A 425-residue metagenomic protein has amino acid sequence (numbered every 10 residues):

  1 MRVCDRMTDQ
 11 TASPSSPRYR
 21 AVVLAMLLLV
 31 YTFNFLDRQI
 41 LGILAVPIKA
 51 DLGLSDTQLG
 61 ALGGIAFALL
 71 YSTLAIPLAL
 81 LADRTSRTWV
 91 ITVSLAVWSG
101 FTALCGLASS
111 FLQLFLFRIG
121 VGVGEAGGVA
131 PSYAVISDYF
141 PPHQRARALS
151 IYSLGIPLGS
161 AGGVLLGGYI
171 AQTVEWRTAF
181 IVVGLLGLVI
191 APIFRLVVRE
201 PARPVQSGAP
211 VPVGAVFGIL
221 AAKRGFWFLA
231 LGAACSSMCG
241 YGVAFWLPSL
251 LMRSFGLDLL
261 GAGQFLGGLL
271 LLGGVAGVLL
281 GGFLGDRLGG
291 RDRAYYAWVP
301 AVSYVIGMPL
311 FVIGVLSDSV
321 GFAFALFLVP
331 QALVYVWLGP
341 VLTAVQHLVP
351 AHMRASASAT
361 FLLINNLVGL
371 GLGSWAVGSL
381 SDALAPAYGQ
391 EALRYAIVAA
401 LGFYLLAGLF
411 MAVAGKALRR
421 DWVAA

Functional and structural regions predicted by a protein language model:
Q10-S16, P201-A230, S254: Juxtamembrane intracellular "pre-TM" segments in multi-pass secondary transporters
L41-G42, R224-L279, V334-L338, L342 (+1 more regions): Extracytoplasmic gate region of multi-pass secondary transporters
L44-T73: Extracellular/periplasmic helix-loop-helix junction of adjacent transmembrane segments in MFS-like secondary
G53, S86, L107-Q113, P141 (+1 more regions): Helix-breaking motifs and short loop linkers at transmembrane-helix boundaries and internal kinks in secondary membrane
T73-L112: Conserved MFS/SLC helix-loop-helix module at the cytosolic interface between two early adjacent transmembrane helices
F117-P157: Cytoplasmic helix-loop-helix junction between adjacent transmembrane helices in 12-TM secondary transporters
Y152-L196: Helix-loop-helix hairpin linking two adjacent transmembrane segments in secondary transporters
L185-Q206, F410-G415: C-terminal membrane-cytosol helix-exit motif in multi-pass small-molecule transporters
